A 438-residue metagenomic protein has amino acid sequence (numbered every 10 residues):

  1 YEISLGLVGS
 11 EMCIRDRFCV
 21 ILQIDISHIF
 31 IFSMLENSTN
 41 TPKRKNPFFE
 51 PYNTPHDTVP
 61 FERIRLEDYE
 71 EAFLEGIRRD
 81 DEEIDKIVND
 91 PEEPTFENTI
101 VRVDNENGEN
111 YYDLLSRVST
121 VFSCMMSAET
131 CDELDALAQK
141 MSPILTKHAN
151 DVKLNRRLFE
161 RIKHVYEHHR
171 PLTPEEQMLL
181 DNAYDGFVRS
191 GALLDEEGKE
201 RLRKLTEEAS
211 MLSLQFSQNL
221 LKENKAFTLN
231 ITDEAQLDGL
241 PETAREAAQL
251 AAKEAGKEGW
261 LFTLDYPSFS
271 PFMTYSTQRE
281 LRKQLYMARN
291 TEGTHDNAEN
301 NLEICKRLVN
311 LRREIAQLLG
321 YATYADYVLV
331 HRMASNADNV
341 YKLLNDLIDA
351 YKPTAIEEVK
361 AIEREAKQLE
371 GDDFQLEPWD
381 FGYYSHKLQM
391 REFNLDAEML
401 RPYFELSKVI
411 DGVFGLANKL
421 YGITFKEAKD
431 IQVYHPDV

Functional and structural regions predicted by a protein language model:
Y1-I14: Short, small-residue-biased leader/transition segments that mark boundaries at the very start of proteins
S4, I100, L261: Short, surface-exposed charged micro-motifs
V20-Q23, I29-M34: Short, positively charged and aromatic/hydrophobic N-terminal segments
L35-L240: N-terminal helix-rich structural modules
N53-D68, T120-M141, I162-K204, T263-E303 (+3 more regions): Short His/Asp/Glu-rich catalytic/ion-coordination signatures at enzyme active sites or charged loops
D85, T99-I100, K204-L205, S217 (+3 more regions): Composition- and surface-driven signal marking solvent-exposed, interaction-prone regions in large proteins
N105-Y111, K253-E254, N297-A298, G371: Intrinsically disordered, low-complexity coil segments
L179-L180, Q218, K222-T263, L311 (+1 more regions): Active-site-proximal, well-structured secondary-structure segments within enzyme catalytic domains
